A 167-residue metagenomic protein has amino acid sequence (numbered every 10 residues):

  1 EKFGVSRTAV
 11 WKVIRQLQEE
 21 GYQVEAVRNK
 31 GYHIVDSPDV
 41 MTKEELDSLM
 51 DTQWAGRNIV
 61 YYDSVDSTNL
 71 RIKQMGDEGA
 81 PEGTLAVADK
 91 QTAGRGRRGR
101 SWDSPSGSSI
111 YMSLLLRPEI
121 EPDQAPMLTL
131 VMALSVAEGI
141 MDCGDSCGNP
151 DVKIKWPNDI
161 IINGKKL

Functional and structural regions predicted by a protein language model:
K2-M141: N-terminal lobe of the biotin/lipoate ligase/transferase fold
N58, S135-L167: Acidic (Asp/Glu) carboxylate-rich active-site/surface patches
